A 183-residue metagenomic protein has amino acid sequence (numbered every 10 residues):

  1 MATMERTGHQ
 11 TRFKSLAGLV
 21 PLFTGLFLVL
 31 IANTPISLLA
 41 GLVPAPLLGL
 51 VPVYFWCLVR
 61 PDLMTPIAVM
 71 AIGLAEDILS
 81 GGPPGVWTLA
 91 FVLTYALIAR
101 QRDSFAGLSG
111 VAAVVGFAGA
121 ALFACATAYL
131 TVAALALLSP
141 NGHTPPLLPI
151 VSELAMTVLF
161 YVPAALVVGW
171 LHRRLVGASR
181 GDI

Functional and structural regions predicted by a protein language model:
M1-I183: Terminal, non-globular segments
